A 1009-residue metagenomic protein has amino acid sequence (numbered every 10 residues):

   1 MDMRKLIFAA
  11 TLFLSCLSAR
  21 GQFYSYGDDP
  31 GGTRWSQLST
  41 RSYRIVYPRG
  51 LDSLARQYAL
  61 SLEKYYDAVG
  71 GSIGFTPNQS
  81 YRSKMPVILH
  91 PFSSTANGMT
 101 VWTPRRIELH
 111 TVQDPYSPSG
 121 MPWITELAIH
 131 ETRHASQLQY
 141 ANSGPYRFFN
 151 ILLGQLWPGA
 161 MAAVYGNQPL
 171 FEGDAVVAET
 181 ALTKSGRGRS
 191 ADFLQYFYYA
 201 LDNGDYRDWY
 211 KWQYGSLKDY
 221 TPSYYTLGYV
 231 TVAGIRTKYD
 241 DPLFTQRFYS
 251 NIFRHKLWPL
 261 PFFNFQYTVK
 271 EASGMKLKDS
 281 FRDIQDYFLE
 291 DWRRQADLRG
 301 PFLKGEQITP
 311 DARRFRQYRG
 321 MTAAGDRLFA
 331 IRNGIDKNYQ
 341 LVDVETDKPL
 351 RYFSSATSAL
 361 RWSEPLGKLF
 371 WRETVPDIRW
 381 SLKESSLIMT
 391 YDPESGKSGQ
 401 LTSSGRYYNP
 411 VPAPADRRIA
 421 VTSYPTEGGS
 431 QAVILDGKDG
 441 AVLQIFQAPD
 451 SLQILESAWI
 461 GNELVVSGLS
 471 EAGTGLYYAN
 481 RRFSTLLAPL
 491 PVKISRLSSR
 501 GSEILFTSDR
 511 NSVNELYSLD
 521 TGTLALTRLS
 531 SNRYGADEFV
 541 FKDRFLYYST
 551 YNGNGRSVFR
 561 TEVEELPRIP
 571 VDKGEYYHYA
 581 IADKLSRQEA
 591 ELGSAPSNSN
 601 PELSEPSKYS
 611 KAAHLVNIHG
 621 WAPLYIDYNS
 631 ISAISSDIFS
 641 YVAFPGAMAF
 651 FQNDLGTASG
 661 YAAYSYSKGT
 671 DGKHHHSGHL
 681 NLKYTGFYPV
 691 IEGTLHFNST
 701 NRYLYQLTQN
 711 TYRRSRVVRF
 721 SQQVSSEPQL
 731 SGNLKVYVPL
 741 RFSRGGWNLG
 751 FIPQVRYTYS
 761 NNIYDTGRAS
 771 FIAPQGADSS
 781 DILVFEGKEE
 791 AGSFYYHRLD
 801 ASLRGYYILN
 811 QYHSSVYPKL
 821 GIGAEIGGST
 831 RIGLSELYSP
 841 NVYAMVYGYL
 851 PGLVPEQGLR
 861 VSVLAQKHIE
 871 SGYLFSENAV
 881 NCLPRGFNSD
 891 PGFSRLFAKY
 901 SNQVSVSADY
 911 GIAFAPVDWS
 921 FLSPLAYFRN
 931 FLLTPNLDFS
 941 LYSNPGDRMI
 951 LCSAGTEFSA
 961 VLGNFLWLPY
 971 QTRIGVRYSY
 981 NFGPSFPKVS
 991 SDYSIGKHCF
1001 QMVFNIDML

Functional and structural regions predicted by a protein language model:
G21-M161, N167: Juxtacatalytic substrate-recognition/specificity segment
S25-P30, P104, P122-L127, Y140-A233 (+3 more regions): Acidic/His/Gly-enriched intrinsically disordered linker/tail segments that often contain short helix/coil "MoRF-like"
Y26-G27, S36-Q37, P222, R247-F248 (+2 more regions): Beta/coil-rich, acidic/histidine-enriched accessory regions frequently appended to metallopeptidases
G188, D192, R332-Q340, F353-T357 (+10 more regions): A flexible loop/linker signature enriched in serine peptidases of the S9 family
R294-R316, D343-A359, T390-Y408, A413 (+5 more regions): Multi-bladed beta-propeller domains
R314, P567-T685, K788-K819: Outer-membrane beta-barrel initiation region
A647-F651, L680-G686, G732-L740, Y757 (+8 more regions): Residues on the lipid-exposed face of transmembrane beta-strands in outer-membrane beta-barrel proteins
L695, Q722, R768-L937, L941-D947 (+2 more regions): C-terminal outer-membrane beta-barrel translocator/porin domains of Gram-negative envelope proteins and their
